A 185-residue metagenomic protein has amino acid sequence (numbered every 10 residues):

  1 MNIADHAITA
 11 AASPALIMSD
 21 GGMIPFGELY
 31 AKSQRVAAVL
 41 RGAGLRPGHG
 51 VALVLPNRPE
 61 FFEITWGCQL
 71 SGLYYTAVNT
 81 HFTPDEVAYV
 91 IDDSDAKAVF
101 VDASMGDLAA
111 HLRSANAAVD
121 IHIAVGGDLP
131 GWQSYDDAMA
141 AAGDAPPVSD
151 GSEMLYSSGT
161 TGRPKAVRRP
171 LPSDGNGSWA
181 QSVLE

Functional and structural regions predicted by a protein language model:
M1-A15: A short N-terminal helical cap/helix-turn-helix that marks the beginning of AMP-binding/adenylate-forming
I3, P25-F26, P84, Y135-D136 (+1 more regions): Structural motif detector for alpha-helix initiation sites
A12, A140-S158, G162-R163: Conserved pre-ATP/AMP-binding loop-to-beta segment of ANL
A15-R58, F62, T83-A88: Conserved AMP-binding/adenylate-forming core of the ANL superfamily
P25-G27, S152-W179: Conserved AMP-binding A3 loop
Q34-A38, D92-D95, G162: Solvent-exposed alpha-helix faces
G42-A43, W66, L70-A138, P147: Structural core segment of the AMP-binding/adenylate-forming
V51, C68, V99, S157-T160: Conserved S/T- and glycine-rich ATP-binding loop of Class I adenylate-forming
